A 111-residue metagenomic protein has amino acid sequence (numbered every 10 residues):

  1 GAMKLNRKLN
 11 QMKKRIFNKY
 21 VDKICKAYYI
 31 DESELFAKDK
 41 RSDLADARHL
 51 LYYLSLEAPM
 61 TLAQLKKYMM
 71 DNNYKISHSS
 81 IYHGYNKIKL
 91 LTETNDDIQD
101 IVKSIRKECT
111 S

Functional and structural regions predicted by a protein language model:
G1-Q11: Short, Lys/Arg-enriched N-terminal segments with co-localized hydrophobic residues within the first ~10-30 amino acids
K13-K26, I30-D31, A58-M70: Short, charged amphipathic recognition helices of the HTH superfamily and cognate SANT/SANTA-like modules
D22-R48, I76: Short, Lys/Arg-enriched anionic-surface-contact patches
I30, E34, L50-L51, K66 (+1 more regions): Conserved catalytic core of nucleotide polymerization and phosphodiester-bond processing enzymes
L44-M60: Short, amphipathic alpha-helical "recognition" segments used to contact nucleic acids or chromatin
L56, Y85, K89-T92: DNA major-groove recognition helix of helix-turn-helix
A63, K67-H83: Short, basic interhelical loop/turn and adjoining N-cap of the next helix at nucleic-acid- or acidic-partner-contacting
T92-S111: Short Lys/Arg-enriched helix C-cap and helix-to-coil transition segments that create basic nucleic-acid-contact patches
